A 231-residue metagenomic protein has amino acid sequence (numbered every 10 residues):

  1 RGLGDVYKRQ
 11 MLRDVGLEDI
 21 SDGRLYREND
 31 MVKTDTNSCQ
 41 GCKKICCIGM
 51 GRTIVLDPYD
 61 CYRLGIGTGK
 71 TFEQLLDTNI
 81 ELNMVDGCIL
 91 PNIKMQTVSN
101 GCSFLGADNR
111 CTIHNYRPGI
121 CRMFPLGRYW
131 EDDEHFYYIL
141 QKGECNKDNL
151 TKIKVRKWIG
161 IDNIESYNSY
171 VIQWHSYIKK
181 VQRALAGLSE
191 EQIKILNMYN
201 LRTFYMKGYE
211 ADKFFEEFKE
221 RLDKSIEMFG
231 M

Functional and structural regions predicted by a protein language model:
R1-Y7: Short, small-residue-biased leader/transition segments that mark boundaries at the very start of proteins
K8-E73, D77-M231: Short loop/turn segments that flank or connect secondary-structure elements
